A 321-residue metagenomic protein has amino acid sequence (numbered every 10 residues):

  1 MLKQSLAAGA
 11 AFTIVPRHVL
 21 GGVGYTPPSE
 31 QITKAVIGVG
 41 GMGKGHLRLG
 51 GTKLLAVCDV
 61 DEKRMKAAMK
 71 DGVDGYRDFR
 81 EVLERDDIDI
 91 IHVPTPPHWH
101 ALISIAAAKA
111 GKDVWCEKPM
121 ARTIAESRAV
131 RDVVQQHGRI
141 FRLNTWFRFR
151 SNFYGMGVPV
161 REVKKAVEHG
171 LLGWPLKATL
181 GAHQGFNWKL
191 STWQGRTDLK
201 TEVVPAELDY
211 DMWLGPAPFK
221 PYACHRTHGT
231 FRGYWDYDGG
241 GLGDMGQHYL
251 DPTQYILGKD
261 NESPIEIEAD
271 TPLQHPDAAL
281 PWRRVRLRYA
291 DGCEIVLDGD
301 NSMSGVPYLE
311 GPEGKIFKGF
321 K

Functional and structural regions predicted by a protein language model:
L2-L20: N-terminal export signals
V39-G40: Glycine-rich Rossmann-fold phosphate-binding loop(s) that bind the pyrophosphate of adenine dinucleotide cofactors
G43-K44, H100: N-terminal Rossmann-fold NAD(P) dinucleotide-binding loop
L54-M69: NAD(P)-binding Rossmann-fold cofactor-contacting core
D74-A129, V133: Beta-loop-alpha module in the N-terminal Rossmann-like domain of NAD(P)-dependent dehydrogenases, especially those
D113, A121-D209: A contiguous active-site-proximal alpha/beta segment in oxidoreductase catalytic domains
T201-E207, D211-G292: Rossmann-like dinucleotide-binding domain that binds NAD(P)(H)
T271, H275-A279, V285-K321: NAD(P)-dinucleotide binding in Rossmann-like oxidoreductases
